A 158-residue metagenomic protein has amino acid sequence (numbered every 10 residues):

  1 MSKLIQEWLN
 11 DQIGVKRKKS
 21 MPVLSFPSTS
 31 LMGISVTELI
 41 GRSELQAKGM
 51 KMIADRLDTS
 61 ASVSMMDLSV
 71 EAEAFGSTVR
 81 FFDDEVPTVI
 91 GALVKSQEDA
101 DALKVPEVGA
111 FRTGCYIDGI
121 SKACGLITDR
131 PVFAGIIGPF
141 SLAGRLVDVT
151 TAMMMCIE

Functional and structural regions predicted by a protein language model:
M1-D84: N-terminal basic, low-complexity leaders that serve as flexible interaction/assembly modules and, when applicable, as
R80-E158: Active-site-proximal, glycine-rich beta->alpha crossover segments in alpha/beta enzymes that shape flexible
